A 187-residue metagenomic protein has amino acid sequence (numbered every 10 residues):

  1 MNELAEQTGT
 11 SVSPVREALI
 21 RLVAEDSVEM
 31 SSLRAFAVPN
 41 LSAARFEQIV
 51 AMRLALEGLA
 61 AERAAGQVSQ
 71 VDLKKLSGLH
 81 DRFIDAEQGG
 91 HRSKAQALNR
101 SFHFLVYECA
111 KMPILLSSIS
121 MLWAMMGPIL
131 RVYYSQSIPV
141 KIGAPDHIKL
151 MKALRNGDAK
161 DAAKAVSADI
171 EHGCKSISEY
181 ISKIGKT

Functional and structural regions predicted by a protein language model:
M1-G66, S178-T187: Short linear motifs at protein or domain termini
L33, L56, G78, I142-P145: Alpha-helix N-cap/N′ positions at the starts of helices
S42-A43, I129-Y133: Short alpha-helical transmembrane interface motifs in multi-pass membrane proteins
I49, Q70-R131, P145-K152, D161-H172: Conserved amphipathic alpha-helical segments that form helical-bundle/coiled-coil interaction surfaces
A65-G66, K111, S135-Q136: Short helix-capping/hinge motifs at transmembrane helix termini and TM-loop junctions
Q136-S137, I142, G157-A165: Hydrophobic/aromatic-rich alpha-helical bundle segments in the mid-to-C-terminal region
A159-T187: C-terminal effector-binding regulatory domain of bacterial HTH transcription factors
